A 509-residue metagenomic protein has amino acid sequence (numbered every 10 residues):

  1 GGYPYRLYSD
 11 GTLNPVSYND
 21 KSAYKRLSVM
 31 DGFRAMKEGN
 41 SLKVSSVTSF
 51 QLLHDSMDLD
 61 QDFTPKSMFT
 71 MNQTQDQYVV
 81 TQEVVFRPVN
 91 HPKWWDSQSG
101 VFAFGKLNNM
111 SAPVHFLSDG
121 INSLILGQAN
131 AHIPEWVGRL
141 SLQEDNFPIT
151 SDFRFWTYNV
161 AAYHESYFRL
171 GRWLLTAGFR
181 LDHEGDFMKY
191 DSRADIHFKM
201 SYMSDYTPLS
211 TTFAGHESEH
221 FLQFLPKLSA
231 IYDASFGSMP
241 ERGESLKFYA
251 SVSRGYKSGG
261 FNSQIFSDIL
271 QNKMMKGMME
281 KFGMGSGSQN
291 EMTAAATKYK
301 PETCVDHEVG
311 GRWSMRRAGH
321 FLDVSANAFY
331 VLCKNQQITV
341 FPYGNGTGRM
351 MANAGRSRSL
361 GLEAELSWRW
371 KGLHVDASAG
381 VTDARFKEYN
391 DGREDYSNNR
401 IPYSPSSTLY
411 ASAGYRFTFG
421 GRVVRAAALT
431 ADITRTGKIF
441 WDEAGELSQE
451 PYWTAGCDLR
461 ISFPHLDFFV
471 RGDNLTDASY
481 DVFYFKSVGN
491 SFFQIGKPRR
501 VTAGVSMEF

Functional and structural regions predicted by a protein language model:
G1-P15, Q61-T70, P113-T150, F187-E219 (+4 more regions): Solvent-exposed loop segments that connect transmembrane elements
G1-Q98, F104-K106: Outer-membrane beta-barrel domain signature, strongest for Gram-negative TonB-dependent receptors and also present
D31-K37, Q82-P88, A162-F168, H220 (+11 more regions): Residues on the lipid-exposed face of transmembrane beta-strands in outer-membrane beta-barrel proteins
R34-G39, K43-S49, H54-L59, S238-P240 (+6 more regions): Membrane-embedded beta-barrel scaffold of Gram-negative outer-membrane proteins
G39-R87, F153-E217, F221-A234, W368-V381: Surface-exposed extracellular loop regions of Gram-negative outer-membrane beta-barrel proteins
S46-F50, S99-G105, A177-H183, F248-R254 (+7 more regions): Transmembrane beta-barrel strands of outer-membrane/channel proteins
P92-D96, R169-L175, H183, G319-N335 (+2 more regions): Gram-negative outer-membrane beta-barrel transporters
E244-S245, Y256, K371, R422 (+2 more regions): C-terminal beta-signal and adjacent terminal beta-strands/loops of Gram-negative outer-membrane beta-barrel proteins
